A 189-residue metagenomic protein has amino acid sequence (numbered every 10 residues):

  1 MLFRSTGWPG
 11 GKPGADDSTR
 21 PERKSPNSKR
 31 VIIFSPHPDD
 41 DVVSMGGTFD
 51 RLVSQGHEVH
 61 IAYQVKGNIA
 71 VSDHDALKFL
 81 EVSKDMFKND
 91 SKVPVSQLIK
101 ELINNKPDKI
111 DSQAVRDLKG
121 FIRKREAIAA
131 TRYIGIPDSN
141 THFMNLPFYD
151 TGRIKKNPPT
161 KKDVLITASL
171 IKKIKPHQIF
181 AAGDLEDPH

Functional and structural regions predicted by a protein language model:
M1-P38, V42-H189: Active-site beta-strand->loop->alpha-helix modules in alpha/beta enzyme cores, enriched in Gly/His/Asp(Glu)
